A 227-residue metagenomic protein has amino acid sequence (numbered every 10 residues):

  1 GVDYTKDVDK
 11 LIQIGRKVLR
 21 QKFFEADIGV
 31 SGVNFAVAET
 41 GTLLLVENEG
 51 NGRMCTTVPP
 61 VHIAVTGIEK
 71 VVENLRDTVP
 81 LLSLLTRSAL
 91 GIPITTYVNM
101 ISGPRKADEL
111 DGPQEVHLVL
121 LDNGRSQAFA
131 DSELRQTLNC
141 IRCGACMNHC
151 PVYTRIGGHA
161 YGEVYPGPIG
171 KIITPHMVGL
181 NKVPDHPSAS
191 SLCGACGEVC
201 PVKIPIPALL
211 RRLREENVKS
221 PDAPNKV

Functional and structural regions predicted by a protein language model:
G1-S132: The feature marks the mature, well-folded catalytic cores of soluble enzymes
V33, T42, A145, P168-K171: Gly/Ser/Thr-rich helix-start
V37, C140, S190: Short glycine- and Lys/Arg-enriched binding-loop motifs that mark or flank ligand-binding interfaces
E39, N148, E198: Short alpha-helical basic/polar micro-motif
E73-R76, A89-I94, N148-P151, R155 (+1 more regions): Acidic/polar loop patches that form or flank catalytic/metal-binding clefts of enzymes that bind anionic ligands
D108-T137, V152-V227: Ferredoxin-type iron-sulfur electron-transfer modules in oxidoreductases and energy-metabolism complexes
C140, G144-M147: Phosphate-binding glycine-rich loops and their immediate beta-loop-alpha structural context
